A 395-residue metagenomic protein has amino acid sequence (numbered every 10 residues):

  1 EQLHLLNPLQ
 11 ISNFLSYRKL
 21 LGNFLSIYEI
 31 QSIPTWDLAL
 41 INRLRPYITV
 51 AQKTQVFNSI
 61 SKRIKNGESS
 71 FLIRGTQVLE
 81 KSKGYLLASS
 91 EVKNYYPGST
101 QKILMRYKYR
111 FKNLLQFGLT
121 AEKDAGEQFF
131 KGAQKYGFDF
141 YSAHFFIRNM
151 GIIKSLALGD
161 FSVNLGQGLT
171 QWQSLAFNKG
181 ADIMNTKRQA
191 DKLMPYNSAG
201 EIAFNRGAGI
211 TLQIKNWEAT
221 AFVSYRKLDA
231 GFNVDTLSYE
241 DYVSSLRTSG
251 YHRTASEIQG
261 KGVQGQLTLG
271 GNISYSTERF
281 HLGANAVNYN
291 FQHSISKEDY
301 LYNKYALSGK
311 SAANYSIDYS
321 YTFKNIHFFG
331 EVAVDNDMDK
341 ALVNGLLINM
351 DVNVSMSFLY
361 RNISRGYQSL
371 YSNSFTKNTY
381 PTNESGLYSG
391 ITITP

Functional and structural regions predicted by a protein language model:
Q2-L3, N7-P395: Outer-membrane beta-barrel channel domains
